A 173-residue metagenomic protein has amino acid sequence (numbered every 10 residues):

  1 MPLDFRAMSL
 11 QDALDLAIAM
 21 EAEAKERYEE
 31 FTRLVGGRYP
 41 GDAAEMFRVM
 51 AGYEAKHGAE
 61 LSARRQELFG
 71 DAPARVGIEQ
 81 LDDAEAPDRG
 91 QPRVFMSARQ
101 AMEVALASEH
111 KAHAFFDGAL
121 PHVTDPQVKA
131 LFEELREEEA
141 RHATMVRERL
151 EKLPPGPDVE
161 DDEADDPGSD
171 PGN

Functional and structural regions predicted by a protein language model:
M1-N173: Iron-associated oxidoreductase/ferritin-like identity signal
